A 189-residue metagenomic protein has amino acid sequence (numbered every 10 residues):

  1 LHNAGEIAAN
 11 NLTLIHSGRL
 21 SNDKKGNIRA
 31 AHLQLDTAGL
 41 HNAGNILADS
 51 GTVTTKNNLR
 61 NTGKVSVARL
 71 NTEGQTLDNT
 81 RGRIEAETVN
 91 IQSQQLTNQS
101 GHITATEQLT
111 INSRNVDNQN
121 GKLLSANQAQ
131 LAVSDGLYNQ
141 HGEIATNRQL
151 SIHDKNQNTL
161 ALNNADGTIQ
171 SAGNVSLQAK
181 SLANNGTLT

Functional and structural regions predicted by a protein language model:
L1-A8, L20-I28, L40-L47, L59-S66 (+6 more regions): Short, T/G/N/S-enriched strand-turn elements that build extracellular solenoid repeat scaffolds
N11-L20, I28-A38, S50-N57, A68-G74 (+7 more regions): Well-ordered beta-strand segments characteristic of repetitive beta-sheet solenoids
